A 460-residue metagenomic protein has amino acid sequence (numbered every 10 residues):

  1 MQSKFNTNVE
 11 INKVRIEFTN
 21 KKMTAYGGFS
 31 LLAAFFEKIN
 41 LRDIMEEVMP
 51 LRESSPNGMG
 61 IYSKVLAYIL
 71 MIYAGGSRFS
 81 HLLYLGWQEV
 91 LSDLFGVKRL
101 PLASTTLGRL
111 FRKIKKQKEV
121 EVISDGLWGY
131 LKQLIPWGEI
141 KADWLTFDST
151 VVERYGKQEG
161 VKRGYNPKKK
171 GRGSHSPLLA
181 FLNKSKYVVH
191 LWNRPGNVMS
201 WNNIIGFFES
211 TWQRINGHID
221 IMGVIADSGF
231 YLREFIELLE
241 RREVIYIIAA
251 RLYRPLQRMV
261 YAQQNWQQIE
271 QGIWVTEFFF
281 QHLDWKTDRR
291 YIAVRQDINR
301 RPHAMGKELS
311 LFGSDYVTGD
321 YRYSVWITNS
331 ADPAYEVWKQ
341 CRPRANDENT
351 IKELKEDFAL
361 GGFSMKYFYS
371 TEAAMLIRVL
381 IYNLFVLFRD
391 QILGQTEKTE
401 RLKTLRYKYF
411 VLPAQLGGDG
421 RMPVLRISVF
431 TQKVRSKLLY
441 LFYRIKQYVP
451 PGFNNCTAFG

Functional and structural regions predicted by a protein language model:
M1-R172, P177-D220, R242, L412-G460: Dynamic "connector" segments at or just before major functional cores
Q2-V14, F18, I245-E356, Y443-G460: An anionic, glycine-rich sequence signature occurring as long contiguous blocks
K4, V386-V411: Conserved nucleotidyltransferase catalytic core and NTase-mimicking acidic/glycine-rich helix/loop elements in nucleic
F35, L82, W87, A334-A373 (+2 more regions): Short amphipathic alpha-helical "interface-anchor" segments enriched in bulky aromatics
M49-P56, A334-C341, D357-A373, R389-R401 (+1 more regions): Short, solvent-exposed helix-loop connector elements
L85, D148, L191, I225-D227 (+3 more regions): Generic beta-strand/beta-sheet core signal
E159-V161, R233-A250: A short alpha/beta connector and helix-capping loop motif
V224-L232, L252-P255: Acidic, metal-coordinating catalytic cores used for nucleic-acid/nucleotide bond scission and strand-transfer chemistry
